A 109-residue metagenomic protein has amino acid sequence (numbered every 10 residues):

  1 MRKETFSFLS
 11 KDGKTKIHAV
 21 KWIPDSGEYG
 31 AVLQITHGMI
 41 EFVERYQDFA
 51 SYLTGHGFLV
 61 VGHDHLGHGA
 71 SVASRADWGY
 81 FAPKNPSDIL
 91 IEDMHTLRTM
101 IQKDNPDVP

Functional and structural regions predicted by a protein language model:
M1-S26: N-terminal cap/lid segment of alpha/beta-hydrolase-fold proteins
H18, R45, D93-L97: Well-ordered alpha-helical segments embedded in enzymatic catalytic cores
S26-E28, I101-V108: Glycine-rich phosphate-binding loop signature in dinucleotide/nucleotide-binding domains
G30-V32, L59: The start of beta-strands in P-loop NTPase/AAA+ ATPase cores
L33-E41: Active-site glycine-rich loops that stabilize anionic/oxyanionic intermediates across multiple enzyme folds
V43-G79: Conserved alpha/beta-hydrolase
V60, V108-P109: Hydrophobic anchor at the start of a short beta-strand that flanks the dinucleotide cofactor-binding loop
A82-D104: Alpha/beta-hydrolase active-site loop
